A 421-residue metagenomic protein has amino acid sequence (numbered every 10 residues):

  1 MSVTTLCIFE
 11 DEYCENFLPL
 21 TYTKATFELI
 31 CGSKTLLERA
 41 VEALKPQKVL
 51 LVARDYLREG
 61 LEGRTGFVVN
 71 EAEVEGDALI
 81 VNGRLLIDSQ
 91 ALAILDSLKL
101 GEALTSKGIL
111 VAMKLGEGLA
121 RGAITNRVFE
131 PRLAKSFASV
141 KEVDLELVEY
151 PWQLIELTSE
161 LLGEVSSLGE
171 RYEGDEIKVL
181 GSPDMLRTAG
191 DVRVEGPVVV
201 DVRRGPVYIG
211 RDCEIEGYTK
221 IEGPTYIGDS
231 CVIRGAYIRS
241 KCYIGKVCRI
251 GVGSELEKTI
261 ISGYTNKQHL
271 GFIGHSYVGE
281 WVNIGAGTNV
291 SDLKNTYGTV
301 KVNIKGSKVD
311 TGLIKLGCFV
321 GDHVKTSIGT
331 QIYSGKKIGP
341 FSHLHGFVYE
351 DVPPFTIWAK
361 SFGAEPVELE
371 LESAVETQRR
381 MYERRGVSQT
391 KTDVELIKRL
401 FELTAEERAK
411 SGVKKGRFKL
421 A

Functional and structural regions predicted by a protein language model:
M1-M185, D191, F355-A421: Terminal amphipathic alpha-helical/low-complexity segments used for targeting or macromolecular assembly
T5-F9, L36, Y237-K246, N283: Short low-complexity stretches enriched in small and charged residues
D11-N16, F27-E28, G235-A236, R249-G416: Glycine-rich hexapeptide-repeat left-handed beta-helix
P19, A25-E28, P197, P224 (+1 more regions): Proline-rich low-complexity regions
P19-Y22, S136-V140, C213, Y264 (+2 more regions): Generic, low-specificity signal for short hydrophobic/alpha-helical stretches with a mild N-terminal bias, encompassing
S33-L36, G205, S334: Residue-level preference for nonpolar/small residues embedded in alpha-helices
D77, P197, F341: Conserved beta-strand and immediately adjacent loop positions that scaffold enzyme active sites
G169-G279, K294-N295, I304, D310 (+2 more regions): Extended beta-solenoid/beta-helix repeat architectures
